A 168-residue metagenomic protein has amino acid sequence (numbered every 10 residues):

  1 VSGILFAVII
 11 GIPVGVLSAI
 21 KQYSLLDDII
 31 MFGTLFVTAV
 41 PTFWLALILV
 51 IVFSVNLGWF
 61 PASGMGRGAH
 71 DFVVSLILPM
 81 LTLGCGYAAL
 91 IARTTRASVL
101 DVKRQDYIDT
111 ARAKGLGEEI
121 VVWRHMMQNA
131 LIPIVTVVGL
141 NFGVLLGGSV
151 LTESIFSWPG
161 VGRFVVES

Functional and structural regions predicted by a protein language model:
V1-L26, T42, V55, R67-S168: Alpha-helical transmembrane segments of integral membrane proteins, especially multi-pass inner/plasma-membrane
D27-V50, L78-P79: Pore- or pathway-lining transmembrane helices of multi-pass membrane proteins that form conduits for solutes/ions
F60, M65: Short clusters of hydrophobic/aromatic residues that line enzyme substrate/ligand-binding pockets
